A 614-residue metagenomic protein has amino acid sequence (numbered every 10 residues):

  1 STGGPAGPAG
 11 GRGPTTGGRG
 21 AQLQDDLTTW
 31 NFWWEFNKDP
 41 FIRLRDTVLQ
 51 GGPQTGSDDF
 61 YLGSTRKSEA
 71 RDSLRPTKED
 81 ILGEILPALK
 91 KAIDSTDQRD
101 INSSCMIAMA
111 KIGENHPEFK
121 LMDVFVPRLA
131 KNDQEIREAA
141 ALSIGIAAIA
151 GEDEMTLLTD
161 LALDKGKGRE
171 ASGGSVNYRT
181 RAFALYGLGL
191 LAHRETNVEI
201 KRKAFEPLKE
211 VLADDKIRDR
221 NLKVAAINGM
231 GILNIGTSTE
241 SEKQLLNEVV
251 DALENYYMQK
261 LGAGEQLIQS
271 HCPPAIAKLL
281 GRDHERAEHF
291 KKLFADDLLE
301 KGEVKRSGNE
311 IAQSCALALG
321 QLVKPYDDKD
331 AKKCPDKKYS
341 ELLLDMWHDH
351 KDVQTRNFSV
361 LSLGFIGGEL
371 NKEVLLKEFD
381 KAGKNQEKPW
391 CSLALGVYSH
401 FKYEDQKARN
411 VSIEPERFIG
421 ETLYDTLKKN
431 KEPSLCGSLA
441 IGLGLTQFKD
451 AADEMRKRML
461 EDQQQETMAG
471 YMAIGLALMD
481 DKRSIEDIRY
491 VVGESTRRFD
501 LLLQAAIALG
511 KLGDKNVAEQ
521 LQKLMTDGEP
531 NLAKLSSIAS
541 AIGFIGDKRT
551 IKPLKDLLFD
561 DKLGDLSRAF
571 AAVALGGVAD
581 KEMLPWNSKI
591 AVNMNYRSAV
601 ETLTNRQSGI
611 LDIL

Functional and structural regions predicted by a protein language model:
S1-D123, P127-A139, A148-F358, E369 (+11 more regions): Extended repeat-based scaffolds of very large eukaryotic assembly and lipid-transport proteins
L161, A226, C272, F358 (+10 more regions): Generic alpha-helical hydrophobic packing signal
L361, L393, I441, K457 (+7 more regions): Long compositionally biased, domain-poor regions of proteins
A473, A477, R483, I488-A541: Eukaryotic tandem repeat interaction scaffolds
T526, N531-D580: Ankyrin-repeat and related helical/solenoid repeat scaffolds used for protein-protein interactions
